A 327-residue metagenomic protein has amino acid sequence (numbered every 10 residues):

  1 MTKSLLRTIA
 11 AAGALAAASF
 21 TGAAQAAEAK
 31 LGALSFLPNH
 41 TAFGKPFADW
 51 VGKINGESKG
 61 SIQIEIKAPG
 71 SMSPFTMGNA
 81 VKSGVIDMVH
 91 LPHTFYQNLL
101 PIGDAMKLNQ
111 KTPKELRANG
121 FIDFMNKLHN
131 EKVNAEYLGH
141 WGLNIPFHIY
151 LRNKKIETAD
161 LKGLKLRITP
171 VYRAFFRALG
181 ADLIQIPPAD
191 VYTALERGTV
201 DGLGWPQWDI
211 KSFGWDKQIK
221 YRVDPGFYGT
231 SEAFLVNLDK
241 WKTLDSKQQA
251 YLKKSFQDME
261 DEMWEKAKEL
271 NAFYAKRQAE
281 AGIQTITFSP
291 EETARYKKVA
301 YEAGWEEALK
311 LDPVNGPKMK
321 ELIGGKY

Functional and structural regions predicted by a protein language model:
M1-A10: Bacterial N-terminal signal peptides that target proteins for export
A10-L15, F20: Hydrophobic helical h-region of N-terminal Sec-dependent signal peptides in bacterial secretory/periplasmic proteins
A11-G13, A26-K111, E115, F121 (+1 more regions): N-terminal secretory/targeting leader peptides
F20-A26: Sec/Tat signal peptide C-region and signal peptidase I cleavage site
